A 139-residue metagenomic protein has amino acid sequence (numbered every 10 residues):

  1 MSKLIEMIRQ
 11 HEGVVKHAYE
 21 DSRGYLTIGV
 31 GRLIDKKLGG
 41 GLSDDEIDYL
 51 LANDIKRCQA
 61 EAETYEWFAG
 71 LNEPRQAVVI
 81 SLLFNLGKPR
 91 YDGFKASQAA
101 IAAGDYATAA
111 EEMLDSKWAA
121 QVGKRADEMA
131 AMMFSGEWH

Functional and structural regions predicted by a protein language model:
M1-H17, R23, R32-K37, L42-I55 (+2 more regions): Long, amphipathic alpha-helical surface segments
R57-L83, G87-Y91: Active-site nucleophile-His-acid catalytic modules used for acyl/amide transfer and hydrolysis across diverse enzymes
